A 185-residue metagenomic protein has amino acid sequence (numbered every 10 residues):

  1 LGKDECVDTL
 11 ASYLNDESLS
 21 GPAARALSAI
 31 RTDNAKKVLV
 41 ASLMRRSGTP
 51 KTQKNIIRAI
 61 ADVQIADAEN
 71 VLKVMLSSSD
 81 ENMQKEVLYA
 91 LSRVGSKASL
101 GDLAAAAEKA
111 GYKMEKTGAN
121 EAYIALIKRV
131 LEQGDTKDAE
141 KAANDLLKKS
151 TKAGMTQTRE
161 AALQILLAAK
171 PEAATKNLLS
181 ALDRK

Functional and structural regions predicted by a protein language model:
L1, G118-Y123: Flexible glycine-/small-residue-rich
G2-L14, T32-R46, Q53-K54, I65-S77 (+5 more regions): Amphipathic alpha-helical scaffolding segments comprising HEAT/armadillo-like alpha-solenoid repeats
C6, S18-P22, G48-N55, N82-Q84 (+3 more regions): Positions within the helices of HEAT/ARM-like alpha-solenoid repeats
S12, R25, R58, V74 (+5 more regions): Residue-level signature of alpha-solenoid helical repeat scaffolds
N15, S28, A61, S92 (+2 more regions): Structural signature of alpha-helical solenoid repeat scaffolds
V63, V94, K152-A153: Short coil/turn linkers that connect adjacent helices within long alpha-helical scaffolds, especially alpha-solenoid
T117-N120, E140, T156: Start-of-helix signal in alpha-solenoid helical-repeat scaffolds, especially tetratricopeptide repeats
